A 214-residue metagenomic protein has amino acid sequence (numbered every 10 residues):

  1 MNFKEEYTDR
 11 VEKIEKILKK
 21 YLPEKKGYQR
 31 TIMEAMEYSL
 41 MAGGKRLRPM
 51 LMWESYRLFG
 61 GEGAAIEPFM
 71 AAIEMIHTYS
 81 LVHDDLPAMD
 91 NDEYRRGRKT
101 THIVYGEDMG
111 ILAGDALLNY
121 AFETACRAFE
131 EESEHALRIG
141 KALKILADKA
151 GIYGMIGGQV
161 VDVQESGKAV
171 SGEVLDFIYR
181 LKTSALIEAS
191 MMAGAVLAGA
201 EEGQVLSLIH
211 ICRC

Functional and structural regions predicted by a protein language model:
M1-I76, V82, A88-D90, R95-I103 (+2 more regions): Conserved N-terminal diphosphate/IPP-binding helix and adjacent helical/loop segment of trans-prenyltransferase domains
L51, A121, G158: Residue-level signal for inorganic ion chemistry
N91-L117, G167-A185, A189, Q204-S207: Divalent-cation-assisted or electrostatically stabilized phosphate/pyrophosphate-binding catalytic cores
A116-E131, L146-I152, I187-A195: Histidine- and acidic-residue-rich, metal-dependent catalytic cores
T124-A142, S166-E173, A193-L206: Inter-helical turn/loop segments and adjacent helix faces that build the functional surface of alpha-helical bundle
A142-I152, I156-D176, A189: Amphipathic alpha-helical interface segments
S207-C214: Residue-level detector of conserved catalytic or cofactor/ligand-binding positions in enzyme active sites
